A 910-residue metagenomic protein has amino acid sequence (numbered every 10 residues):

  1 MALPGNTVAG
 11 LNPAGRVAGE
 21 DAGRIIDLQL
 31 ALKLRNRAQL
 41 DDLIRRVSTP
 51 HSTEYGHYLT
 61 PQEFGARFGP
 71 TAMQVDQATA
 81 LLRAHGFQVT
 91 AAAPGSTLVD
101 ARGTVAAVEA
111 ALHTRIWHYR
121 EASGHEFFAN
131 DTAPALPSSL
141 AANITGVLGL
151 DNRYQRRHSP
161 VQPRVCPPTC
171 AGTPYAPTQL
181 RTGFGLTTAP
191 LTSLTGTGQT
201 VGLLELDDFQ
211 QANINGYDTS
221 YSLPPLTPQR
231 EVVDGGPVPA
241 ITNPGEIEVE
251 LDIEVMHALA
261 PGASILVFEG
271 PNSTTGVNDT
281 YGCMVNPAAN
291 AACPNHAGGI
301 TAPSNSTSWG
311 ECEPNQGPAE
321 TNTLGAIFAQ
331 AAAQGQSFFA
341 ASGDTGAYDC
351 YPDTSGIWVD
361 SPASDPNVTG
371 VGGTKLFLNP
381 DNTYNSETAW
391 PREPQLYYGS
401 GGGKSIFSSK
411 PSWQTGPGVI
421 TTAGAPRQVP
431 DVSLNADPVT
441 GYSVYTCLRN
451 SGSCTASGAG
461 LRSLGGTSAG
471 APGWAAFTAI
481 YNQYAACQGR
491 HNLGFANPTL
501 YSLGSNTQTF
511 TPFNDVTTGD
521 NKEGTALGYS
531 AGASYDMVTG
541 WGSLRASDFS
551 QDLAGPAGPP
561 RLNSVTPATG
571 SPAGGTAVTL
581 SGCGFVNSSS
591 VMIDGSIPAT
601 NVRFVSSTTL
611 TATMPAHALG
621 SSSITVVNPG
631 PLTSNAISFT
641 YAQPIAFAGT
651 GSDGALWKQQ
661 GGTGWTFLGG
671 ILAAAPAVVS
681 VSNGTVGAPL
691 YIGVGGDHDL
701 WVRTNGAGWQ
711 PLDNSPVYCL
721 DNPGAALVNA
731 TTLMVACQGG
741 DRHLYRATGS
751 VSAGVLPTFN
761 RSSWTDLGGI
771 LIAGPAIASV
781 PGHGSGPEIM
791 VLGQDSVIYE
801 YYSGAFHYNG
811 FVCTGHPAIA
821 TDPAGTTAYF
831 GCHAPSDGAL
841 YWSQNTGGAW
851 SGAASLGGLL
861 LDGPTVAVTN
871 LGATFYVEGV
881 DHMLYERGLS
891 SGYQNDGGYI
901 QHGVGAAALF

Functional and structural regions predicted by a protein language model:
M1-A92, D100, V105-V371, Q395-A471 (+3 more regions): Substrate-binding/charge-relay-adjacent region of secreted/lumenal peptidase catalytic domains
A31-L34, E205-D207, G574-N587, I593 (+1 more regions): A short glycine/threonine-centered beta-strand motif
T421, G452, Y481-M537, A557: An often Trp-containing, charged/polar helix-loop segment at the C-terminal end of enzyme catalytic cores
P556-S590, P598, P631-Q643: Beta-strand/beta-sandwich contexts
P615-G620: Surface-exposed, short loops/turns at beta-strand junctions within beta-sandwich domains
P644-F647, T685-Y691, T731-V735, G784-I789 (+2 more regions): Entry beta-strands of beta-propeller and related beta-repeat scaffolds
S652-A675, G696-N722, L727-V728, D741-G774 (+3 more regions): Trp- and S/T/G-rich repeat-edge/linker motifs of beta-rich repeat architectures
V678-V686, G724-N729, A776-G784, I819-A824 (+2 more regions): Structural signature of eukaryotic scaffold interfaces centered on beta-propeller domains
